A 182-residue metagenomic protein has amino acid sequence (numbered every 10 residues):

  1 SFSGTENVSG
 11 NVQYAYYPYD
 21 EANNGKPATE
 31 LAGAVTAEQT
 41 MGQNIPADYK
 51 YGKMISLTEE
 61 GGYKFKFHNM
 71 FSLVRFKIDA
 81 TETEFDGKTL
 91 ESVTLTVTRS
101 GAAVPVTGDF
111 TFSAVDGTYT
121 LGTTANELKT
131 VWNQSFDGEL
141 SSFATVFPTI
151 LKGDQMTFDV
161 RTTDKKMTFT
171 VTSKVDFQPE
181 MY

Functional and structural regions predicted by a protein language model:
S1-T89, N133-F143, I150-K152, T162-T163 (+1 more regions): Short, low-hydrophobicity acidic/polar segments
S92-P179: Contiguous ligand/interfacial binding patches
